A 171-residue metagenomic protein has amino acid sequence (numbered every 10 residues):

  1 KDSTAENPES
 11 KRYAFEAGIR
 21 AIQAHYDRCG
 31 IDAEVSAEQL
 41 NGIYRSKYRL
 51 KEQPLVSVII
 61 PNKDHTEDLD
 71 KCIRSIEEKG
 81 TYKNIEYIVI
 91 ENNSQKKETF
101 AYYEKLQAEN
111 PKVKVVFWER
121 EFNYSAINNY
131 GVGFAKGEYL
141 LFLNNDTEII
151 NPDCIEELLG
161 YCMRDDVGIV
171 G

Functional and structural regions predicted by a protein language model:
K1-R20: Nucleotide-sugar-dependent glycosyltransferase catalytic core
K11-R12, Q23-E78: N-proximal low-complexity "stem/linker" segments adjacent to membrane-targeting elements
D64, I90-Q95, F122, D146: Conserved short acidic donor-positioning loop in nucleotide-sugar-dependent glycosyltransferases
E77-F117: Acidic donor-binding segment of Leloir-type glycosyltransferases
W118, L143-N145: Catalytic metal- and UDP-sugar-binding loop of GT-A-like glycosyltransferases, i.e., residues flanking the conserved
W118-A135: Glycine-rich, basic loop-to-helix element that forms the pyrophosphate-binding segment of sugar-nucleotide handling
L140: Short aromatic/hydrophobic "clamp" motif used to bind/position activated sugar donors
T147-G171: Conserved donor NDP-sugar-binding/catalytic core segment of glycosyltransferases
